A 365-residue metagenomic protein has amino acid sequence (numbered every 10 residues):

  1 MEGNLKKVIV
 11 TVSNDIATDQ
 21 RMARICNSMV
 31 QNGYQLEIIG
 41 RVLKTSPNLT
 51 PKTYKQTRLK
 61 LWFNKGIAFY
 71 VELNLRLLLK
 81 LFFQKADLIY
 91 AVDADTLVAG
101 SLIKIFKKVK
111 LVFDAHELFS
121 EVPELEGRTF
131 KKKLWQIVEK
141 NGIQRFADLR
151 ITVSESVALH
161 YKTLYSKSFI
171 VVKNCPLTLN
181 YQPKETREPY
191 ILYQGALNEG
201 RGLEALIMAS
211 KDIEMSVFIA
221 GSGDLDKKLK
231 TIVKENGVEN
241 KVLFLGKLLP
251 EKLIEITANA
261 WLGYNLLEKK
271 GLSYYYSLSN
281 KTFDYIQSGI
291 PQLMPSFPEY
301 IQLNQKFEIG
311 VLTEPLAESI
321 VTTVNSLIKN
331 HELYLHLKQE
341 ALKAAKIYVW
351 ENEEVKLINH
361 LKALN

Functional and structural regions predicted by a protein language model:
V10-T11, I151, P183-S210, E214-F218 (+1 more regions): Conserved donor-binding/catalytic core segment of Leloir-type glycosyltransferases
G40, I137-Y181, V242-F244: Donor nucleotide-sugar binding/catalytic pocket of nucleotide-sugar-dependent glycosyltransferases
A68-E72, S120-G142, T178, E199-G200: Nucleotide-sugar donor phosphate/pyrophosphate-binding loop at the beta->alpha transition of glycosyltransferases
L75-F83, L102-F106, F113, F130-R150: Membrane-proximal helix-turn-helix segments that form the acceptor-binding/catalytic region of lipid-linked
K227-E255, L262: Nucleotide-activated donor-binding/catalytic signature segment of Leloir-type glycosyltransferases, i.e., the conserved
T257-Y275, I290: Acidic donor-binding loop of glycosyltransferase active sites
K306-E318, S326-E332: Conserved acidic donor-binding segment of nucleotide-sugar-dependent glycosyltransferases
S326, L333-I347: A short, well-ordered alpha-helix in the C-terminal region of glycosyltransferases
